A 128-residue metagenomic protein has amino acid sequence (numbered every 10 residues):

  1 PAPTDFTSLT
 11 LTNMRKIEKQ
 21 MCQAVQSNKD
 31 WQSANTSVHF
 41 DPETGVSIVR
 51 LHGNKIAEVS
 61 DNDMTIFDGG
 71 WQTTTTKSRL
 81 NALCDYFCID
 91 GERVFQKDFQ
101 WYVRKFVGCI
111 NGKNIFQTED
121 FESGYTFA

Functional and structural regions predicted by a protein language model:
P1-N13: Short, Lys/Arg-enriched N-terminal segments with co-localized hydrophobic residues within the first ~10-30 amino acids
T10-A128: Terminal leader/tail segments of proteins
